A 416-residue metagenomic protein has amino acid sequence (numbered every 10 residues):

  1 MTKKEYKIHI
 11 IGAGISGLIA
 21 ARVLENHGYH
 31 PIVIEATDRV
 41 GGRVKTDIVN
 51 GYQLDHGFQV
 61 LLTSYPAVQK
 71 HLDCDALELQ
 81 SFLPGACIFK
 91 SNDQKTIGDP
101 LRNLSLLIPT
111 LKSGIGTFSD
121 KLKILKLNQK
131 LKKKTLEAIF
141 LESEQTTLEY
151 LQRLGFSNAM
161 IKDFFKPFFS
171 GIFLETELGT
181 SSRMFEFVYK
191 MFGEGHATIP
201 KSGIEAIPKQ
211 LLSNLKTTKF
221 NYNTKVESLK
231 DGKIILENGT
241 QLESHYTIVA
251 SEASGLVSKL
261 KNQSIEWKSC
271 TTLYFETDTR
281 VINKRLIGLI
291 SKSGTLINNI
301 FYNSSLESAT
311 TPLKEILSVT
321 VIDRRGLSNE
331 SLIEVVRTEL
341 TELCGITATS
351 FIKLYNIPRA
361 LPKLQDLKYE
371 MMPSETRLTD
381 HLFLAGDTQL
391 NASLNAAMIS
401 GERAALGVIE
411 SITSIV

Functional and structural regions predicted by a protein language model:
Y6-V33: N-terminal Rossmann-like FAD-binding beta1-loop-alpha1 element of flavoenzymes
I15-S16, V40, S400: Hydrophobic/small residue at the entry helix of a nucleotide-binding pocket
E25-V49: Glycine-rich FAD pyrophosphate-binding loop
T46, Q69-K90, S157-D163, W267 (+2 more regions): A short alpha-helix-loop-beta-strand transition element characteristic of N-terminal alpha/beta dinucleotide-binding
N50-K130, K134-A138: Dinucleotide-binding Rossmann-like beta1-alpha1 core, especially the glycine-rich loop that anchors the ADP
K126-G232: Active-site/ligand-binding neighborhood in enzyme catalytic cores
E227-E334, E342-L343: Mid-domain catalytic core of redox enzymes that form a hydrophobic substrate pocket/lid adjacent to a catalytic redox
A309-V416: Conserved flavin/dinucleotide-binding core of flavoenzymes
